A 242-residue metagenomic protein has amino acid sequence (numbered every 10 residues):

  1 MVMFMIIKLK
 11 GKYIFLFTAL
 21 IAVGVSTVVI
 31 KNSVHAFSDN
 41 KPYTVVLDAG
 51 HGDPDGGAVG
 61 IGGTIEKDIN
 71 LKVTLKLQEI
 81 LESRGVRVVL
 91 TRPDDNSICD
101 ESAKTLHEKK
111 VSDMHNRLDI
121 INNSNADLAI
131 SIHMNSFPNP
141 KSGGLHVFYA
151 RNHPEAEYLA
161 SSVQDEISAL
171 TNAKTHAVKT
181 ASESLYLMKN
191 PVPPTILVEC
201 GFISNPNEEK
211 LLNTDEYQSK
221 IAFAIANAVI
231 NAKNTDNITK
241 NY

Functional and structural regions predicted by a protein language model:
M1-Y242: Catalytic-site microenvironment of enzymes that process N-acetyl-hexosamine-containing cell-wall polysaccharides
